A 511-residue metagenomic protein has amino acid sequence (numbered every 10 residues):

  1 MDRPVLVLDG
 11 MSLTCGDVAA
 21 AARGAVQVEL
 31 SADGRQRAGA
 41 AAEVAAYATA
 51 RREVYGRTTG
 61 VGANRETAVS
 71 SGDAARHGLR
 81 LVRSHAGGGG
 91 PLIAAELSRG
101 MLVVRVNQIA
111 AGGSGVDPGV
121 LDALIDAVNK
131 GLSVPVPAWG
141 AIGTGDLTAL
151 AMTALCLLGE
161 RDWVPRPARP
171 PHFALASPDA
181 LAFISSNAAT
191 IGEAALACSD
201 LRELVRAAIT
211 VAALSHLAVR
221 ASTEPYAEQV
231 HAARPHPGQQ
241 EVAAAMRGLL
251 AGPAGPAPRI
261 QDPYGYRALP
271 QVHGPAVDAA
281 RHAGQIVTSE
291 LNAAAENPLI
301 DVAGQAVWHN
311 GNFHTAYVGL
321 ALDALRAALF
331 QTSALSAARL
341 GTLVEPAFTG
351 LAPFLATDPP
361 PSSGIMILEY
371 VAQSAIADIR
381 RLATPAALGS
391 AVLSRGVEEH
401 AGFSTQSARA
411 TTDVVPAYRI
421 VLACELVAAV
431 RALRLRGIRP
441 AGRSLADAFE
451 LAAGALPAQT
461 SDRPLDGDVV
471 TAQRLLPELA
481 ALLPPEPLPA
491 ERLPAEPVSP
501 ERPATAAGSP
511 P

Functional and structural regions predicted by a protein language model:
M1-Q36, A40-T49, A74, P135 (+2 more regions): C-terminal auxiliary extensions adjacent to catalytic cores
L13-R57, V61-R99, R105, D117 (+1 more regions): Residues that scaffold, gate, or flank divalent-cation-dependent active/transport sites
Y55-H77, S84-N107, P135-L158, F173-I191 (+1 more regions): FAD-binding core of FAD-dependent oxidoreductases, characterized by glycine-rich FAD pyrophosphate-binding loops
E66, V82-G89, L102, V106-I109 (+5 more regions): Generic short alpha-helical segment signal, independent of protein family or function, capturing local helix propensity
T67, G87, P91, A110-S114 (+3 more regions): Short gly/ser-rich anion-binding loops that grip negatively charged ligand groups
G113-S114, L147, S333: Short helix-coil transition sites and intra-membrane helix breaks within transmembrane domains of multi-pass
G113-W139: FAD-binding glycine-rich core of flavoenzymes that anchor FAD
